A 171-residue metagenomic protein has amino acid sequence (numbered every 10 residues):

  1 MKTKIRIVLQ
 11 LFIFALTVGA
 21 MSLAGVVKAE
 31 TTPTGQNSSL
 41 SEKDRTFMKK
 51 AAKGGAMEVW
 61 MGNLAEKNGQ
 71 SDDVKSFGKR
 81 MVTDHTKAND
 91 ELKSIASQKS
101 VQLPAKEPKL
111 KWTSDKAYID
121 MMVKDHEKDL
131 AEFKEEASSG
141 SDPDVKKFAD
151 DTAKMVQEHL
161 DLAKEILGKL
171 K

Functional and structural regions predicted by a protein language model:
K2-L11, A15, G19-K171: His/Met- and acidic-residue-enriched segments that coordinate or traffic transition-metal cofactors and support
